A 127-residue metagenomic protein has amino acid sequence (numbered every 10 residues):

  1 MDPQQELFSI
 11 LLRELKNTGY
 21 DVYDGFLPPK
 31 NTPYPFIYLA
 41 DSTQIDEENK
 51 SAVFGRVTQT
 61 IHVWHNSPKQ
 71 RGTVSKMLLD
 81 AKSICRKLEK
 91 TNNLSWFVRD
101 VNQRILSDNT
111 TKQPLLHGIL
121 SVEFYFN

Functional and structural regions predicted by a protein language model:
M1-F26, T43-N127: Charged, amphipathic alpha-helical segments and their flanking helix caps
F26-L27, Y38: N-terminal start-of-domain structural block
P28-T32: A short beta-turn/loop motif at secondary-structure boundaries
P33-D41: A short, hydrophobic beta-strand-centered structural micro-motif
